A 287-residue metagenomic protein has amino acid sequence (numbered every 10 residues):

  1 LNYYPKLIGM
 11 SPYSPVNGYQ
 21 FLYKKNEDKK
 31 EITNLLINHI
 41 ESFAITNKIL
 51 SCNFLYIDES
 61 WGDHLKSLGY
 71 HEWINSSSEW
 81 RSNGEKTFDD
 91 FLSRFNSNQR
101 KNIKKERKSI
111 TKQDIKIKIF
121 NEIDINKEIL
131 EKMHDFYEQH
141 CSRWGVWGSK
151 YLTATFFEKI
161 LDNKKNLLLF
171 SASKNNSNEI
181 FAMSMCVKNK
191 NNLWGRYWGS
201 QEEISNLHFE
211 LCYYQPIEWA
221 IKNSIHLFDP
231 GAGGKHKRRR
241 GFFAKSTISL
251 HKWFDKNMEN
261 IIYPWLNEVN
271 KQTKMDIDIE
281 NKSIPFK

Functional and structural regions predicted by a protein language model:
L1-I8, P12, N38-N206, H251-K252 (+2 more regions): A conserved beta-strand-loop-helix scaffold within acyl/acetyltransferase catalytic domains
V16-K29, W198-N206: A short, internal acetyl-CoA/4′-phosphopantetheine-binding micro-motif in the GNAT/acyltransferase core
D28-E41, E203-A220, D229: Conserved acetyl-CoA-binding loop-helix of GNAT-fold acetyltransferases
N47-L55, A220-A232: Conserved GNAT acetyl-CoA-binding A-motif
M133, I180, W194-G195, C212-A220 (+1 more regions): Extended, hydrophobic alpha-helical segments in both membrane/secreted and soluble proteins
H226-W253: Substrate-binding beta-hairpin/strand module that engages nucleic acids
T247-S249, D255-P264: Acidic/histidine-rich catalytic neighborhood
L266-K287: Acidic/histidine-enriched, glycine/proline-rich intrinsically disordered or flexible terminal extensions
